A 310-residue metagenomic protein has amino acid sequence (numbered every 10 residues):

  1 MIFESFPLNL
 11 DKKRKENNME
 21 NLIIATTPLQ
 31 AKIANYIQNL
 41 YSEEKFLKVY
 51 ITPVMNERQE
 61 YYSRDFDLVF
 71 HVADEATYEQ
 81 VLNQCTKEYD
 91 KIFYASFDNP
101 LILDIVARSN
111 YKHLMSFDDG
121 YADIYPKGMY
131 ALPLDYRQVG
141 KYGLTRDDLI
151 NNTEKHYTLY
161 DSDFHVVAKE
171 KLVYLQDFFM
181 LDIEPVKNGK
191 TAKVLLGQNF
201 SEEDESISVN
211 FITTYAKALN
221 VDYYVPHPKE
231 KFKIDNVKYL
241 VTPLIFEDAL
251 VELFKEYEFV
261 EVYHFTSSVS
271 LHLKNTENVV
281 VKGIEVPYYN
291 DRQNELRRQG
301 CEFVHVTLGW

Functional and structural regions predicted by a protein language model:
E4-N18: Short, Lys/Arg-enriched N-terminal segments with co-localized hydrophobic residues within the first ~10-30 amino acids
S5, L22-G143, V269-L271: Active-site and donor-binding regions of nucleotide-sugar-utilizing enzymes
I23, F46-T52, I92-A95, L114-S116 (+5 more regions): Short, hydrophobic beta-strand segments that form beta-sheet elements in well-ordered domains
N35, Y78-Q80, N99-R108, E205-L219 (+1 more regions): Well-ordered, non-membrane alpha-helical segments in soluble/globular domains
E75-L82, P228-T276, R292-Q293: Donor nucleotide-activated moiety binding/catalytic core segment of transferases that use nucleotide-activated donors
F117-D119, I124-A192: A nucleotide-sugar donor-handling region in carbohydrate enzymes
A192-E230: Conserved catalytic-core segment of nucleotide-activated headgroup transferases in glycan assembly
V269-W310: Catalytic binding pocket for nucleotide-activated donors in carbohydrate/polymer assembly enzymes
